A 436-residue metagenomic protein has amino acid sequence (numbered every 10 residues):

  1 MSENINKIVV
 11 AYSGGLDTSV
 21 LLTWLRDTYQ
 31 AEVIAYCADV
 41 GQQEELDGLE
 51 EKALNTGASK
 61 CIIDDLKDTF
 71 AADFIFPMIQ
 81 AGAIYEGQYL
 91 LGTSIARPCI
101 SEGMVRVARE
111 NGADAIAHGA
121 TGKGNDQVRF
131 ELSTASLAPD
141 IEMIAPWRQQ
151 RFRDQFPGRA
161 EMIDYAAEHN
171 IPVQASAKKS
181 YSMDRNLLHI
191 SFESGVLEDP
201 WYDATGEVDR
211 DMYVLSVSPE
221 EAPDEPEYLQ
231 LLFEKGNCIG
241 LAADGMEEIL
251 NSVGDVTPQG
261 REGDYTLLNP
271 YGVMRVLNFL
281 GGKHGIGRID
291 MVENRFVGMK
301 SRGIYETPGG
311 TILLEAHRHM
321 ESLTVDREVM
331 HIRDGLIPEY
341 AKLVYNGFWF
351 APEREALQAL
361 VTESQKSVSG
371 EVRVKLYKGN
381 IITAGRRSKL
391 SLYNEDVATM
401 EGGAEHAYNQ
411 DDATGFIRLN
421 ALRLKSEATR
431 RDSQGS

Functional and structural regions predicted by a protein language model:
S2-A11, L16-S436: Nucleotide-activated chemistry modules centered on ATP-dependent adenylation/adenylyltransferase
